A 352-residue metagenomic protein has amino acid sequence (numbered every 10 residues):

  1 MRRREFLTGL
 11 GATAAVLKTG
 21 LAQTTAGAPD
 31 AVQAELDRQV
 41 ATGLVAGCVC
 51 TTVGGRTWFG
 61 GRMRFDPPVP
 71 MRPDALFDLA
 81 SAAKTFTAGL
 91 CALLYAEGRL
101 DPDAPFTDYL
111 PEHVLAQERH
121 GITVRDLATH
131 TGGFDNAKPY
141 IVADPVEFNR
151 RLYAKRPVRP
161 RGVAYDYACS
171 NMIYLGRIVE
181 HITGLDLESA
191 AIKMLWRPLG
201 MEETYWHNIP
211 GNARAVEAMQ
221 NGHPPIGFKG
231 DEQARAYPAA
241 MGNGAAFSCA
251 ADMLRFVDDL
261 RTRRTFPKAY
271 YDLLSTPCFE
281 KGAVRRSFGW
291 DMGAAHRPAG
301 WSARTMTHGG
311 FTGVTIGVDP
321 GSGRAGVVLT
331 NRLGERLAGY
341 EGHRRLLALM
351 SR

Functional and structural regions predicted by a protein language model:
E5-Q23: N-terminal export signals
A28-F77: Short, conserved catalytic-motif segment at the N-terminal edge
T42-G47, P67-D126, R159-S170, M241-G244 (+1 more regions): Short active-site loop at a secondary-structure junction that contains or immediately precedes the catalytic residue(s)
A46, T57, R62, A116-M306: Short, surface-exposed loop or secondary-structure junction motifs that flank catalytic or metal-binding residues
A295-A299, E335-R352: Short, gly/Ser/Thr-rich active-site loops of penicillin-recognizing serine hydrolases
T307-T315: Low-complexity, glycine/alanine/valine/leucine- and proline-rich hydrophobic stretches
T315-I316, G323-R332: Short, well-ordered beta-strand elements
